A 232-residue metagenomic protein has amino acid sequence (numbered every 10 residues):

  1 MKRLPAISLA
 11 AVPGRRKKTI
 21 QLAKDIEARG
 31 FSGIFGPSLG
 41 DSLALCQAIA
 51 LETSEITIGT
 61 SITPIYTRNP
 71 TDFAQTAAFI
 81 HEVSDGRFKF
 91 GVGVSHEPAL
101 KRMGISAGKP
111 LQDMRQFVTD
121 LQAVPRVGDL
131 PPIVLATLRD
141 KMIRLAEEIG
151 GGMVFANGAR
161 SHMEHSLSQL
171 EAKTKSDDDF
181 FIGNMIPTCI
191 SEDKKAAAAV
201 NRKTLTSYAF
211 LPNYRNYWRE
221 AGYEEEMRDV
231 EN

Functional and structural regions predicted by a protein language model:
M1-N232: Active-site-adjacent structural elements that line small-molecule/cofactor binding pockets in enzymes
